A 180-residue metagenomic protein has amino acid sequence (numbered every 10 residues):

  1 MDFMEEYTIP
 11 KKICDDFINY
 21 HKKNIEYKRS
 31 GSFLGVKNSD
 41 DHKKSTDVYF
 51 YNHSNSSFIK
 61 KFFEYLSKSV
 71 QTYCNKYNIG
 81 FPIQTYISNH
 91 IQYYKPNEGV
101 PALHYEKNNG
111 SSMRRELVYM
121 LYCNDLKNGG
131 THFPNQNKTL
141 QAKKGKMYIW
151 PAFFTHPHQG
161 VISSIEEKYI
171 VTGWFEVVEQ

Functional and structural regions predicted by a protein language model:
M1-P82: Non-heme Fe(II)/2-oxoglutarate
K60-Q180: Catalytic core of non-heme Fe(II) oxygenases with the double-stranded beta-helix
